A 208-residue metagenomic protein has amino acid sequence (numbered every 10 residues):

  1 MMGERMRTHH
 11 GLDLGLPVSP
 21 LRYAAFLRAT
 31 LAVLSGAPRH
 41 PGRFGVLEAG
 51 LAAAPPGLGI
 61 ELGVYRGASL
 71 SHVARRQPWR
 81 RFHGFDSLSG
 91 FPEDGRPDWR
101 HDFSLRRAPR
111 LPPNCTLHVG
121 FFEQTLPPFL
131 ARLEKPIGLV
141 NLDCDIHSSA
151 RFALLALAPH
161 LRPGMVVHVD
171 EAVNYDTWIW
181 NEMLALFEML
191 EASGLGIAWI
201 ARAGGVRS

Functional and structural regions predicted by a protein language model:
G3-I60, R66-S71, R75: Class I SAM-dependent methyltransferase Rossmann-like catalytic core, especially the SAM/SAH-binding loop
Y23-R28, A52-S208: S-adenosylmethionine/decaboxylated-SAM
